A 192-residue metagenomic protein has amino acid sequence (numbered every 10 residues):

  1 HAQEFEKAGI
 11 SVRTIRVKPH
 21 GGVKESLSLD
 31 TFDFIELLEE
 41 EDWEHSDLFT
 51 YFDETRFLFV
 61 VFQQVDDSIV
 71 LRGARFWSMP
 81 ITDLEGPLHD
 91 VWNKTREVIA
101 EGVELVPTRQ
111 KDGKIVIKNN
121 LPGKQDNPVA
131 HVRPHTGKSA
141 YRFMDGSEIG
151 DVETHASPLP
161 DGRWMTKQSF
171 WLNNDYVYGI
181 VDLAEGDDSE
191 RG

Functional and structural regions predicted by a protein language model:
H1-G192: Nucleic-acid endonuclease domains
